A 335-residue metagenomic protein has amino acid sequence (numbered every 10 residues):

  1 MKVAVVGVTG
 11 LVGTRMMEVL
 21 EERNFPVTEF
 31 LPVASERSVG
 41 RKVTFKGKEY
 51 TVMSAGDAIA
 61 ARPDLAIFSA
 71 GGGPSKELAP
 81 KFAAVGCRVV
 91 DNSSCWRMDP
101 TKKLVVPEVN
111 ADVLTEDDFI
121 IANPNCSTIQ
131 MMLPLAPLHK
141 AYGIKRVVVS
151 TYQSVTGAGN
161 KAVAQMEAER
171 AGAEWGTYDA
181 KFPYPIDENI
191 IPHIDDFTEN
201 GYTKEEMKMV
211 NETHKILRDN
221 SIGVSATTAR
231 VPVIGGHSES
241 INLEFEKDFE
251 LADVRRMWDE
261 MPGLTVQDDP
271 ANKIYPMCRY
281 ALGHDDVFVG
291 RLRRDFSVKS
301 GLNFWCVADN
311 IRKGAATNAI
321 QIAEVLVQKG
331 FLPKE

Functional and structural regions predicted by a protein language model:
M1-I186, I222-G223, R256, V287-F288 (+4 more regions): N-terminal Rossmann-like NAD(P) cofactor-binding subdomain of oxidoreductases, focused on the glycine-rich
A66, V155-E335: Charged docking surfaces used in two-component/phosphorelay signaling
